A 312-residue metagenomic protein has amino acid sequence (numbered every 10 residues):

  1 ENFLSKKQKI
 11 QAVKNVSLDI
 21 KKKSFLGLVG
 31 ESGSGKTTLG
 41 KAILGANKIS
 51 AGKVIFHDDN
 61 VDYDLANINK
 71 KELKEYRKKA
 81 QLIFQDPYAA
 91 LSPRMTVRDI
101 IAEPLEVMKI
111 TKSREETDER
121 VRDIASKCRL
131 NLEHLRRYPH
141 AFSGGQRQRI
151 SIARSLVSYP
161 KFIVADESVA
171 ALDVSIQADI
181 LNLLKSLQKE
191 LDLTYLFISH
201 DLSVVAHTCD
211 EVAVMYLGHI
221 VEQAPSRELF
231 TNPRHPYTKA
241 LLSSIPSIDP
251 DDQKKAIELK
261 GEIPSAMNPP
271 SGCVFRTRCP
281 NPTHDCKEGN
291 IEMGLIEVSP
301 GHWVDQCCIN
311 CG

Functional and structural regions predicted by a protein language model:
N2-K9, P225-G312: Short catalytic/signature loops enriched in Gly
F3-L4, K53-E75, S113: ABC ATPase NBD Q-loop/coupling interface
V29-E31: The feature captures the beta-strand-to-loop junction immediately N-terminal to the Walker
N60, E106, E115-E133, L242: Conserved ABC ATPase "signature" region
Y138-F142, Q146: Conserved ABC ATPase signature
V157-K161: A short, proline-enriched helix->beta-strand linker immediately N-terminal to the Walker B motif in ABC-type P-loop
V164, S168, L172, I176-K254: P-loop NTP-binding/switch modules centered on Walker-like glycine-rich loops
